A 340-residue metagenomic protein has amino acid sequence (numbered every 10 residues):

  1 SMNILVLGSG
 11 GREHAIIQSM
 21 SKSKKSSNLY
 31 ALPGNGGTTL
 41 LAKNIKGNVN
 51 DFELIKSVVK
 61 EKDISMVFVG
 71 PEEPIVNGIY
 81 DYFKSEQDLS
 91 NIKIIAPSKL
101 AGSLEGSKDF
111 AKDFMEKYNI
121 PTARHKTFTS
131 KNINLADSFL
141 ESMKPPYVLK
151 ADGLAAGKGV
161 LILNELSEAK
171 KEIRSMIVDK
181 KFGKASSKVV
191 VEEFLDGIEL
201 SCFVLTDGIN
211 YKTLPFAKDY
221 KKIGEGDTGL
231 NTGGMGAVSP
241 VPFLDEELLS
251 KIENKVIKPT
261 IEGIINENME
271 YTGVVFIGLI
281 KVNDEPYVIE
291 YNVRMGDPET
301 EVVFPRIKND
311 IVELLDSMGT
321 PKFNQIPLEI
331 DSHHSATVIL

Functional and structural regions predicted by a protein language model:
M2-P97: ATP-binding N-terminal substructure of ATP-dependent carboxylate-amine bond-forming enzymes
K22, G37-T39, K117-I120, L140-M143 (+9 more regions): Solvent-exposed alpha-helices and their adjacent loops that cap or buttress functional pockets in soluble metabolic
N44-N50, K126-K131, L163: Short acidic-hydrophobic, aromatic-tinged amphipathic segments that line or gate anion-handling sites
L89-G159: A conserved helix-loop-beta module that forms one wall/lid of the active-site cleft in ATP-utilizing catalytic domains
P121-R124, P146-V148, L163-S201, K258-E267: Conserved ATP-binding module of the ATP-grasp superfamily
M176-K180, L195-D245, E253-E299: Phosphate-binding core of ATP-grasp and ATP-grasp-like enzymes
I252-V275, N292-L340: Active-site "cap" helix and flanking loop/linker of ATP-utilizing ligase/carboxylase catalytic domains
